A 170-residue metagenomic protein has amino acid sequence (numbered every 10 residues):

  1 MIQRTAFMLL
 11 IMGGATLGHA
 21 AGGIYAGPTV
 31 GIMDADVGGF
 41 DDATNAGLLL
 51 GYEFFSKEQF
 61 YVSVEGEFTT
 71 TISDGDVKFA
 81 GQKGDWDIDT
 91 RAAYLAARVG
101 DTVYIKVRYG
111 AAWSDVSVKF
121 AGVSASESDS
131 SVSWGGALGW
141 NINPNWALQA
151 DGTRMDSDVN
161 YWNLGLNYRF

Functional and structural regions predicted by a protein language model:
M1-G23: Cleavable N-terminal export/targeting peptides
I24, K57-V62, T102-I105, W140-A150: Repeated loop/turn-to-beta-strand initiation elements of outer-membrane beta-barrel proteins
Y25, W134-I142, V159-F170: Outer-membrane beta-barrel "beta-signal"
V30-D36, T44, F54, F68-D74 (+5 more regions): Transmembrane beta-strands of outer-membrane beta-barrel pores
D34-G38, K78-G84, K119-S126, D151-G152: Extracellular loop and loop/strand-boundary signature of outer-membrane beta-barrel proteins
D36-D42, E58, S128-S130, T153-N163: Solvent-exposed loop/turn segments connecting transmembrane beta-strands in outer-membrane beta-barrel proteins
A43-G47, I88-A92, S131-S133, Y161: Transmembrane beta-barrel architecture of outer-membrane proteins
L49-G51, Y94-R98, G135-A137, G165-N167: Outer-membrane beta-barrel architecture
